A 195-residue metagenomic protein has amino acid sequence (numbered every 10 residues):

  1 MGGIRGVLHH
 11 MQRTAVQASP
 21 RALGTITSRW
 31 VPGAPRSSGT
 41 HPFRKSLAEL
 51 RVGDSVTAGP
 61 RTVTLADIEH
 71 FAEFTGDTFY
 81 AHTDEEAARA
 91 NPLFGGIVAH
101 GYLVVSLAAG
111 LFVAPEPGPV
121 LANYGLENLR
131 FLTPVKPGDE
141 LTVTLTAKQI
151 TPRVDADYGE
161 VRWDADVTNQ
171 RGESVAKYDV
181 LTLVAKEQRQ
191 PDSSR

Functional and structural regions predicted by a protein language model:
G2, T62-L65, Y102, S106: Alpha-helix N-cap/helix-start motif at coil-to-helix transitions, marked by capping-box chemistry
G2-V52, V135-E140, T144-R195: HotDog/MaoC-like acyl-thioester-processing domains
G6, R13, H70-E73, G110: Charged/polar, solvent-exposed surface patches and flexible loops
W30-A99, K186: Catalytic strand-loop segment that frames the active site of acyl-thioester-processing enzymes
D67-H70, V104, T146, D164: General structural feature for long, well-ordered alpha-helical segments within catalytic domains of soluble enzymes
N91-A99, L103-Q149: Hydrophobic beta-strand-centered segment that forms part of the acyl-chain substrate-binding groove
